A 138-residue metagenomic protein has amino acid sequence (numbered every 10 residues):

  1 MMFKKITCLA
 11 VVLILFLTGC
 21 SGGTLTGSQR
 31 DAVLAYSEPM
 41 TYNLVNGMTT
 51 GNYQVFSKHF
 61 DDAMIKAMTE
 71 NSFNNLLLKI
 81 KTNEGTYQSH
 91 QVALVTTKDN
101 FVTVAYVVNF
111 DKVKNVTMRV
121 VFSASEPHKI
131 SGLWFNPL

Functional and structural regions predicted by a protein language model:
M1-C8: Bacterial N-terminal signal peptides that target proteins for export
L9, G22-T24, F56-S57: A short alpha-helix capping/helix-coil boundary motif
C20-T49: Short, low-complexity N-terminal intrinsically disordered segments enriched in polar/charged residues
D31, N43, G47, E70 (+2 more regions): Acidic, low-complexity intrinsically disordered segments
P39, Q54-T103: Short solvent-exposed beta->alpha transition segments
L94-L138: Exposed beta-sheet edge and beta->alpha loop/turn motif
